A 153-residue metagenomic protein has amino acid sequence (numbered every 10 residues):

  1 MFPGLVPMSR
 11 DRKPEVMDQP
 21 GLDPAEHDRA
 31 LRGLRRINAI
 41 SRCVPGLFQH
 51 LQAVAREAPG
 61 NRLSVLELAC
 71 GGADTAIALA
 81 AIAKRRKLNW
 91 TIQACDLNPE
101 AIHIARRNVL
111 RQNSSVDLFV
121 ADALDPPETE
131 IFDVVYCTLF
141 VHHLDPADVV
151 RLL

Functional and structural regions predicted by a protein language model:
M1-P20: N-terminal auxiliary segments of SAM/dcSAM-dependent transferases
V16-H50, V54-A55: Class I SAM-dependent methyltransferase Rossmann-like catalytic core, especially the SAM/SAH-binding loop
A55-S64: Short helix-loop-beta connector
L66-L68, G72-D125: Class I SAM-dependent methyltransferase SAM/SAH-binding core
D133: Conserved acidic residues
Y136: A conserved beta-strand element that flanks and buttresses the S-adenosyl-L-methionine
F140: Hydrophobic adenine-recognition pocket in adenosine-nucleotide-binding enzymes
L144-L153: A short, conserved alpha-helix within the catalytic core of class I
